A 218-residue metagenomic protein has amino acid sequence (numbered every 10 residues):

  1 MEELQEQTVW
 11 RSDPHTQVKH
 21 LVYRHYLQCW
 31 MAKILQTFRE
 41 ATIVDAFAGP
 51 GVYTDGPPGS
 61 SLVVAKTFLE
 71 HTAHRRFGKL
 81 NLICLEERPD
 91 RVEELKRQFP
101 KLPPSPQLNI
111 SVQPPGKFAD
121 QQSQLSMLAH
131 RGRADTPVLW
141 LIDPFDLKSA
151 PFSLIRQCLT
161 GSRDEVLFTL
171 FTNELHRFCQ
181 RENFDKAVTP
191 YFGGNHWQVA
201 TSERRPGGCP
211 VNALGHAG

Functional and structural regions predicted by a protein language model:
M1-R11, I142: Basic, amphipathic N-terminal segments that precede the first structured/catalytic domain
S12, V52, G56, E93 (+2 more regions): Active-site-proximal flexible loops/turns
S12-H25: Conserved SAM-binding loop and adjacent beta-strand
Q17-H20, P89-V92, E203-G207: Generic detection of long, well-ordered alpha-helical segments
V22-S126: SAM cofactor-binding core of SAM-dependent methyltransferases, primarily the Rossmann-like beta-alpha-beta module
A41, T136-W140: Generic beta-sheet signal
I83, L141-D143: Short catalytic-loop micro-motif centered on adjacent basic/acidic residues
H130-P137, F145-G218: Class I S-adenosyl-L-methionine
